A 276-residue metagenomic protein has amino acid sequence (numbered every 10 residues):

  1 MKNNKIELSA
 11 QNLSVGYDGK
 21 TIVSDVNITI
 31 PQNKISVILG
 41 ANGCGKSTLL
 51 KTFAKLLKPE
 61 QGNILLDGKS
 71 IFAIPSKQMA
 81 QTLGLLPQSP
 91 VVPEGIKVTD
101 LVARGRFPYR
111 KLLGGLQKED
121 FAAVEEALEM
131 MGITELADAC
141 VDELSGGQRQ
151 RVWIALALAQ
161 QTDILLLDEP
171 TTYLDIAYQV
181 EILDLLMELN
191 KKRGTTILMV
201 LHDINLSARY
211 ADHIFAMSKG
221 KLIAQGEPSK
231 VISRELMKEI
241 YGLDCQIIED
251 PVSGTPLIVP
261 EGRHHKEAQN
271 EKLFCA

Functional and structural regions predicted by a protein language model:
L8, V23-D25: Conserved structural motif at the start of ABC-family nucleotide-binding domains
L39-A41: The feature captures the beta-strand-to-loop junction immediately N-terminal to the Walker
A54: Helix-to-loop junction immediately C-terminal to a conserved catalytic motif
G62-S70, M79: Conserved ABC transporter NBD signature motif
A103, K118-L136, Q161: Conserved ABC ATPase "signature" region
G115, C140-L144, Q148: Conserved ABC ATPase signature
L165-E169: Catalytic Walker B motif of ABC-type/P-loop ATPase nucleotide-binding domains
